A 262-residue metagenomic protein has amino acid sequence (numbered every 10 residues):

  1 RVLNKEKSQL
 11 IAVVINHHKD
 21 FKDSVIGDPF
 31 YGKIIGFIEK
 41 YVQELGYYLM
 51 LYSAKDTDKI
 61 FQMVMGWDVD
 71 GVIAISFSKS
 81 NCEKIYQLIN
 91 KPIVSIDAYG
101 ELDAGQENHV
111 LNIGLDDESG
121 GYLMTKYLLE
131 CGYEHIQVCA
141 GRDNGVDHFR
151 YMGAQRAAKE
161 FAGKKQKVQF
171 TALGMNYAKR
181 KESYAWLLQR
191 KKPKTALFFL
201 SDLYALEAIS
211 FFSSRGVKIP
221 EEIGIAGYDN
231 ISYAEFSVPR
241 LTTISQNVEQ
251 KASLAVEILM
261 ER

Functional and structural regions predicted by a protein language model:
E6, L10-K126, L187-P193, L203: Alpha-helical recognition/docking segments in bacterial nutrient-uptake and carbohydrate-utilization systems
V14, I75, I96, V138-C139 (+2 more regions): Short hydrophobic segments within beta-strands
E44-L45, A158-Q166, K191-K192, S214-I219: Short helix-capping segments at alpha-helix termini
S53, A140, Q169-A172: Residue-level recognition of beta-strand->loop/alpha-helix junctions
V110-V138, Y177-A185, A205, Q246-R262: Hydrophobic alpha-helical segments within soluble ligand-binding/sensing domains
Y122-A162: An alpha-beta-alpha
E134-H135, K164-K167, I219-I225: Short acidic capping loops at alpha-helix termini that bridge into adjacent secondary structure
K181-R262: Flexible loop/turn connectors
